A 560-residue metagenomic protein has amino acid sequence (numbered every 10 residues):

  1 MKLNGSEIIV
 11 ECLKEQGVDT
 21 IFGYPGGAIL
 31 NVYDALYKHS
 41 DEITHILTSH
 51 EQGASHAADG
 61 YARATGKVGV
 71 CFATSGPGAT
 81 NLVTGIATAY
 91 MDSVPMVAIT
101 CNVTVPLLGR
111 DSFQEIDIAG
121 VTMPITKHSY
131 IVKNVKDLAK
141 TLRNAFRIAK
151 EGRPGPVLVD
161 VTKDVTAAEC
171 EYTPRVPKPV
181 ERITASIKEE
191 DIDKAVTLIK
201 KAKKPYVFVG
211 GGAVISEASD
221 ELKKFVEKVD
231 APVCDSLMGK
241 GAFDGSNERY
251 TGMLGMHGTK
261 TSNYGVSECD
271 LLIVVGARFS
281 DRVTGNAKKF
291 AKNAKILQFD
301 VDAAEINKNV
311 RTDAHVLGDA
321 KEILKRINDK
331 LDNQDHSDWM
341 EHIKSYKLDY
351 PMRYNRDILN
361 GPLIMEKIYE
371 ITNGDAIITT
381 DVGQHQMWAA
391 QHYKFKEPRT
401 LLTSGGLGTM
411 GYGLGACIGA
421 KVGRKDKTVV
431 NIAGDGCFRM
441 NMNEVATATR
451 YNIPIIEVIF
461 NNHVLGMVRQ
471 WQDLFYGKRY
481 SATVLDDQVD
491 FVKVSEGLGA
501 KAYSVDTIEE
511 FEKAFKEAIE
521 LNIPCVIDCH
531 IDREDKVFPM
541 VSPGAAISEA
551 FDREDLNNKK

Functional and structural regions predicted by a protein language model:
M1-L331, K367, I371-G374, P454-E457 (+2 more regions): N-terminal alpha/beta PP-like core and its mobile active-site loop of ThDP/TPP-dependent enzymes
S6-V10, K14-D19, V32-Y37, K344-A420: Active-site diphosphate/adenylate-binding microenvironment
Y24-G26, H45-H56, C71-G78, K133-N134 (+6 more regions): Active-site nucleophile and cofactor-binding loops and adjacent substrate-binding regions of central metabolic enzymes
I46, E181-A185, S404-L407, G477-D486 (+2 more regions): A short acidic, glycine-rich active-site loop that binds or catalyzes chemistry on phosphate/adenosine moieties
Q114, R450-P543: Thiamine diphosphate
K136, T197, N293-Q384, I508 (+3 more regions): Phosphate/pyrophosphate-binding active-site segments
I296, I368, T380, G419 (+6 more regions): Hydrophobic, well-ordered secondary-structure elements that form the walls of internal hydrophobic environments
Y412, A416-P454, F460: Catalytic phosphate/nucleotide-handling subdomain of diverse soluble enzymes
